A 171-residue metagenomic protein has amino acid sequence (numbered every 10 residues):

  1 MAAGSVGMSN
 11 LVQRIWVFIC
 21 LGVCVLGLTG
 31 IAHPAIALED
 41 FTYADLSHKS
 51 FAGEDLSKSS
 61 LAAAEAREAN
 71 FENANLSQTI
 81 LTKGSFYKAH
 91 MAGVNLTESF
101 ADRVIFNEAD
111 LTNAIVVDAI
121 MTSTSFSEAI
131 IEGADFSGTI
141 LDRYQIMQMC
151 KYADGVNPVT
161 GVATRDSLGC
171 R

Functional and structural regions predicted by a protein language model:
M1-M8: N-terminal Lys/Arg-rich, disordered targeting/topogenic segments
S9-R171: Tandem repeat scaffolds
